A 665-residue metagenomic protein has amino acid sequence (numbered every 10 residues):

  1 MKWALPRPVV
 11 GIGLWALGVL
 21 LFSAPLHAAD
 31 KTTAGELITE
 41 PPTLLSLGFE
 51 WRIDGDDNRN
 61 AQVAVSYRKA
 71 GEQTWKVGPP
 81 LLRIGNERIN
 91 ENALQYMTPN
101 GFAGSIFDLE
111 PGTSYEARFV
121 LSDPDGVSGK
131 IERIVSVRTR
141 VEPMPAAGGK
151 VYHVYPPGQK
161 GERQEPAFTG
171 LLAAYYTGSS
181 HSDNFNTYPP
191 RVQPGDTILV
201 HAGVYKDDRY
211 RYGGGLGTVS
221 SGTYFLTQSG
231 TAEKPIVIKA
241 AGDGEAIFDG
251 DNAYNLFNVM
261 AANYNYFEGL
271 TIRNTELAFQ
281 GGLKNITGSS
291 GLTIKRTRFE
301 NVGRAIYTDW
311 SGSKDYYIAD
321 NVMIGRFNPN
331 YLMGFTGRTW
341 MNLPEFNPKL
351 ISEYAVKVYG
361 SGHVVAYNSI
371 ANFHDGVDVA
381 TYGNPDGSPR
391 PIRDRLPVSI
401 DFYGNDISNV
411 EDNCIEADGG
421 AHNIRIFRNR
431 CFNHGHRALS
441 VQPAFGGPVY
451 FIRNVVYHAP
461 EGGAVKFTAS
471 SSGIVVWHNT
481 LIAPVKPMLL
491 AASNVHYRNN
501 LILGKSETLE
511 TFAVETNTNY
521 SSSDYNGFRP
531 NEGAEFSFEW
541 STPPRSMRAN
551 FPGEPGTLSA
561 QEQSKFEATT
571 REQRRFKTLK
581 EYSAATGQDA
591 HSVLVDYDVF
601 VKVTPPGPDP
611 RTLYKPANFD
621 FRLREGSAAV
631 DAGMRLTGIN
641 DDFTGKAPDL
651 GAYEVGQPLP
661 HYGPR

Functional and structural regions predicted by a protein language model:
A64-G112: Recognizes extended acidic, P/S/T-rich segments that occur within or adjacent to Ig-like beta-sandwich modules
S122-M144: Extracellular fibronectin type III
A146-G148, K206-G214, L226-Q280, F327 (+1 more regions): Right-handed parallel beta-helix/beta-spiral solenoid domain characteristic of secreted/periplasmic
K150-H201, D207, Y582, D649-A652: Acidic Gly/Asp/Thr-rich repetitive segments characteristic of extracellular carbohydrate-active and adhesion proteins
G158, D196, G214-T218, G334-A355 (+1 more regions): Acidic, glycine- and Ser/Thr-rich low-complexity intrinsically disordered tracts in extracellular/secreted proteins
Q193, Q228, E233, D243 (+24 more regions): Parallel beta-helix/beta-solenoid
R209-Y210, G250-L256, T275-G282, F299-S311 (+9 more regions): Short glycine/acidic-rich loop motifs that flank beta-strands on beta-rich extracellular proteins
